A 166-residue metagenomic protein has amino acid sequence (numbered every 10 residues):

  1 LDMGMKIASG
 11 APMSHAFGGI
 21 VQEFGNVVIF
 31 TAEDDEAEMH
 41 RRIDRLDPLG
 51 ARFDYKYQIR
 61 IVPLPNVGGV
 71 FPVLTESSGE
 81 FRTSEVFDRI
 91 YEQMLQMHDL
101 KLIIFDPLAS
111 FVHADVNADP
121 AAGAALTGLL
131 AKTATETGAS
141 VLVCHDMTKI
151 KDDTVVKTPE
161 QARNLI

Functional and structural regions predicted by a protein language model:
L1: Glycine-rich phosphate-binding P-loop
K6-F24, D35: Post-Walker A helix-loop "phosphate-sensing" segment adjacent to the P-loop in P-loop NTPases
A8, M94-L95, A134: N-terminal cationic-hydrophobic initiation segments that often serve targeting/anchoring roles
P12, D35, V67-G69, K149-D152: Surface-exposed, flexible loop/turn segments at secondary-structure boundaries
M13-F17, D88-E92, T127-L130: A generic local structural motif
G19, H98, A134-T135: Catalytic phosphate/metal-binding cores of nucleic-acid and nucleotide-processing enzymes, i.e., regions that mediate
Q22-V116, A125: Conserved inter-motif catalytic segment of the P-loop NTP-binding fold
F30, L102, A121-I166: Phosphate-binding/switch region of NTP-binding enzymes
